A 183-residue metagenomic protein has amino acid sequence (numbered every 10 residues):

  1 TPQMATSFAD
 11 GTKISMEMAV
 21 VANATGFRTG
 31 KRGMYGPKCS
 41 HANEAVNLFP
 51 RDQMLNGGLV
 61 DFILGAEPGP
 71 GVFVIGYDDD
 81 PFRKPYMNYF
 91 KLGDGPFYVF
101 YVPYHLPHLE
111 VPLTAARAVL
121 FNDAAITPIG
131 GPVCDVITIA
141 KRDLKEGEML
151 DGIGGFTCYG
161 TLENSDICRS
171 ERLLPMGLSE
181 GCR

Functional and structural regions predicted by a protein language model:
P2-R183: C-terminal catalytic/substrate-binding lobe primarily of soluble NAD(P)-dependent oxidoreductases
